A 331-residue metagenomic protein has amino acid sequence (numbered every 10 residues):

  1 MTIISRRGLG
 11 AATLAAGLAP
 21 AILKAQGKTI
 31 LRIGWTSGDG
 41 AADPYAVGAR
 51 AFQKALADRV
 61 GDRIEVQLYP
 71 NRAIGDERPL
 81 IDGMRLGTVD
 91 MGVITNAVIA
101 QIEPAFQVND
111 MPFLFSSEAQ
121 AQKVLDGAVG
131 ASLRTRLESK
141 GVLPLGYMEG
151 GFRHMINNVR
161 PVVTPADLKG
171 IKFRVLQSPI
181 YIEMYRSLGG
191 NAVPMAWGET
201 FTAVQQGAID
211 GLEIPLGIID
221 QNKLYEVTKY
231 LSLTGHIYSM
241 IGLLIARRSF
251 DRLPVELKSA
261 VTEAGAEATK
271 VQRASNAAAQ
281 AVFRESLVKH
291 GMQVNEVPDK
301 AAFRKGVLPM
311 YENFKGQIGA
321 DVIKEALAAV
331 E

Functional and structural regions predicted by a protein language model:
T2-I4, G10-G17, Q26-Q120, V129 (+1 more regions): N-terminal secretory/targeting leader peptides
P20-I22: N-terminal signal peptide c-region/cleavage motif recognized by signal peptidases
